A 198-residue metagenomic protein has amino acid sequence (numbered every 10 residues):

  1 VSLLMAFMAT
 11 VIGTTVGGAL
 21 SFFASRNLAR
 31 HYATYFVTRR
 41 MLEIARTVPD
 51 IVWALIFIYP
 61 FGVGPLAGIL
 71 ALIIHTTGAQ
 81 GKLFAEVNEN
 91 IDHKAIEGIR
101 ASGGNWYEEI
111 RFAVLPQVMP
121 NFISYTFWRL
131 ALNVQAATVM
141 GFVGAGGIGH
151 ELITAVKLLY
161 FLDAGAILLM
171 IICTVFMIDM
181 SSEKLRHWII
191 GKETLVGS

Functional and structural regions predicted by a protein language model:
V1, F36-R46, E86-A101, F112 (+2 more regions): Short amphipathic alpha-helical coupling elements at transmembrane boundaries
V1-A24: Transmembrane alpha-helix signature in integral membrane proteins
M5, G141, H150, T154-D179: Pore-lining and gate-forming transmembrane alpha-helices of multi-pass membrane transport proteins
G18-F23, L83-N90, K94, N133 (+1 more regions): Membrane-spanning helices that line or support transport/gating and their immediate boundary helices in channels
A24-T38: Short loop segments and helix-boundary regions at transmembrane helix junctions of multi-pass inner-membrane proteins
L42-I73: Generic hydrophobic transmembrane alpha-helix motif, especially the helices
V63-V114, P120-R129, M180: Membrane-cytosol interface at the C-terminal ends of specific transmembrane alpha-helices in multi-pass membrane
S124, G165-S198: C-terminal transmembrane helix and the adjacent membrane-cytosol boundary/short C-terminal tail of inner/organellar
